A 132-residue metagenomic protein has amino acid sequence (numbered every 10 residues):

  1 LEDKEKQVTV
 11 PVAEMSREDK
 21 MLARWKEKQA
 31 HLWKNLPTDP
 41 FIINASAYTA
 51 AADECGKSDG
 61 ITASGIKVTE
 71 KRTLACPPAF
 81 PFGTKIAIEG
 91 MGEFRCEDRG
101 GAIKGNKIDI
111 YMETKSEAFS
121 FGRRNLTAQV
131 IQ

Functional and structural regions predicted by a protein language model:
L1-Q132: Solvent-exposed, well-ordered loop and adjacent helix/strand elements within mature globular domains that form
